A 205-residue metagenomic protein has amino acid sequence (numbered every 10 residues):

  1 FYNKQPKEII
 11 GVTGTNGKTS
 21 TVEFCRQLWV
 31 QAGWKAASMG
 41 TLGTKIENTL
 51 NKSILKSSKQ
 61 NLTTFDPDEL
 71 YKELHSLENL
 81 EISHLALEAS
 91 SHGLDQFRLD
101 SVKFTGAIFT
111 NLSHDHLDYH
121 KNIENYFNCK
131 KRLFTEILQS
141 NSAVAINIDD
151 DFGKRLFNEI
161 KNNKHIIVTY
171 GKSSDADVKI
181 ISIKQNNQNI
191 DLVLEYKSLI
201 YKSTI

Functional and structural regions predicted by a protein language model:
F1-G11, S20-G33, D175-K179, S203-T204: Short, basic phosphate-binding NTP loop
T21-C25, E73, L156: Hydrophobic residues within alpha-helices that form the first helical element adjacent to the glycine-rich loop
G33-E47, L87-S90: Short beta-strand-centered segment that lines the nucleotide-binding/catalytic pocket of NTP-utilizing
T41-S57, T105-D115: Gly-rich Lys/Arg/Thr-decorated short loops/hinges at beta-loop-alpha junctions or inter-strand turns that position
K56-S90: Conserved nucleotide-sensing/catalytic segment adjacent to the nucleotide-binding pocket in NTP-handling enzymes
N79-S83, F104-I205: Acidic, Mg2+-coordinating active-site environments of NTP-dependent enzymes
H92-D100: Conserved helix/coil segment N-terminal to the catalytic DExD/H
